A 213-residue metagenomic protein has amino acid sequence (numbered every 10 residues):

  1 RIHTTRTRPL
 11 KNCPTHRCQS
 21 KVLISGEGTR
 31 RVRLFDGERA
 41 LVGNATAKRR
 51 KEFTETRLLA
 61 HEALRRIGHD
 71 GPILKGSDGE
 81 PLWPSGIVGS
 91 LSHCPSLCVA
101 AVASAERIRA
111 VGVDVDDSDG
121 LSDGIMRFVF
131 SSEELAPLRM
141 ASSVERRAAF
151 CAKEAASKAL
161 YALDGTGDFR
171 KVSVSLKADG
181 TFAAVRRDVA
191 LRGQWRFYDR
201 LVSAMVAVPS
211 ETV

Functional and structural regions predicted by a protein language model:
R1-V213: Core catalytic alpha/beta fold that binds nucleotide/phospho-ligands
